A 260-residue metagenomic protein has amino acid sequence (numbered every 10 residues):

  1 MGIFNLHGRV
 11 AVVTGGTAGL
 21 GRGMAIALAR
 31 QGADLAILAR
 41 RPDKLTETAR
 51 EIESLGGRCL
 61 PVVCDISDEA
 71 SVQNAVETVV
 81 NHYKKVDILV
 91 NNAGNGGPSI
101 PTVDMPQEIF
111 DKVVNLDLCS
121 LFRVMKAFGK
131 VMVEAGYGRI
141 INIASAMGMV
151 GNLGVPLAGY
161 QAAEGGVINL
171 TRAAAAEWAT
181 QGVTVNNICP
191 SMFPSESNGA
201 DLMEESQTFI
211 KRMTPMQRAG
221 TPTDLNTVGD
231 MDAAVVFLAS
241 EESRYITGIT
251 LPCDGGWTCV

Functional and structural regions predicted by a protein language model:
V10, T17-G19: Conserved glycine-rich cofactor-binding loop
Q31-E47: Conserved glycine-rich Rossmann-like NAD(P)H-binding loop of the short-chain dehydrogenase/reductase
P42, V63-A75, Q107, G229-D230: The beta1-alpha1 cofactor-binding region of Rossmann-like NAD(H)/NADP(H)-dependent oxidoreductases
I100-T102, P106-V114, N198, I210: Substrate-binding pocket helix/loop in short-chain dehydrogenase/reductase
F122-M125, Y137, D224-C253, T258: C-terminal substrate-recognition "lid" of short-chain dehydrogenase/reductases
K130, A176-T180, R244: Alpha-helical segment proximal to the catalytic Tyr-Lys
I141-G166, T171-T180, M192-F193: Catalytic loop of short-chain dehydrogenase/reductase
